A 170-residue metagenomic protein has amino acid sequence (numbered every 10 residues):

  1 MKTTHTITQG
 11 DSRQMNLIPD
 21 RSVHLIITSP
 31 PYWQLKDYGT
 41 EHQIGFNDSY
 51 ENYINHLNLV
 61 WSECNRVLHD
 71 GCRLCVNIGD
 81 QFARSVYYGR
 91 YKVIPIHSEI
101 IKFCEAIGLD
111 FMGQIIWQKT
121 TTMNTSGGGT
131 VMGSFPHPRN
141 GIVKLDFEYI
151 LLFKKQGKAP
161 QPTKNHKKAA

Functional and structural regions predicted by a protein language model:
M1-A170: Core catalytic lobe of class I
